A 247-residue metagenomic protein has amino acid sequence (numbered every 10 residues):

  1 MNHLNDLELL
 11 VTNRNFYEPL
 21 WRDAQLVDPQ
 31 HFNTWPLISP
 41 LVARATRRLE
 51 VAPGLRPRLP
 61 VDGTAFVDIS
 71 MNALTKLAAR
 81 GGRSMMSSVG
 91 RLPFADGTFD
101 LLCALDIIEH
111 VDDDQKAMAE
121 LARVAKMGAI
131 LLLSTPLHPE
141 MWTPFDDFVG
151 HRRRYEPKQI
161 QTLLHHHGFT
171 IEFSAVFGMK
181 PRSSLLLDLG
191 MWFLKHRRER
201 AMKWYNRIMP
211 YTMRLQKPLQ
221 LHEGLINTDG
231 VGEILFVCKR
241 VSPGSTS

Functional and structural regions predicted by a protein language model:
M1-G97, L101-L105, M118, F173-F177 (+4 more regions): Conserved N-terminal segment of class I S-adenosyl-L-methionine
L105-I108, S134: Residues lining the SAM
D112-K116, T143: Short N-terminal helix/helix-N-cap motif within the alpha/beta-hydrolase-1
Q115-I130: A short glycine-rich, Lys/Arg-flanked "PGG" loop and its adjoining helix->strand segment in the class I
L131-R153, P157-T162: Short, glycine-/aromatic-enriched active-site segment of Class I SAM-dependent methyltransferases
Q161-L189: Substrate-binding/catalytic lobe of Class I Rossmann-like enzymes that use SAM or dcSAM, i.e., the mid-to-C-terminal
S183-L215: C-terminal helical/coil "lid" or tail adjacent to the Rossmann-like core of SAM-dependent
